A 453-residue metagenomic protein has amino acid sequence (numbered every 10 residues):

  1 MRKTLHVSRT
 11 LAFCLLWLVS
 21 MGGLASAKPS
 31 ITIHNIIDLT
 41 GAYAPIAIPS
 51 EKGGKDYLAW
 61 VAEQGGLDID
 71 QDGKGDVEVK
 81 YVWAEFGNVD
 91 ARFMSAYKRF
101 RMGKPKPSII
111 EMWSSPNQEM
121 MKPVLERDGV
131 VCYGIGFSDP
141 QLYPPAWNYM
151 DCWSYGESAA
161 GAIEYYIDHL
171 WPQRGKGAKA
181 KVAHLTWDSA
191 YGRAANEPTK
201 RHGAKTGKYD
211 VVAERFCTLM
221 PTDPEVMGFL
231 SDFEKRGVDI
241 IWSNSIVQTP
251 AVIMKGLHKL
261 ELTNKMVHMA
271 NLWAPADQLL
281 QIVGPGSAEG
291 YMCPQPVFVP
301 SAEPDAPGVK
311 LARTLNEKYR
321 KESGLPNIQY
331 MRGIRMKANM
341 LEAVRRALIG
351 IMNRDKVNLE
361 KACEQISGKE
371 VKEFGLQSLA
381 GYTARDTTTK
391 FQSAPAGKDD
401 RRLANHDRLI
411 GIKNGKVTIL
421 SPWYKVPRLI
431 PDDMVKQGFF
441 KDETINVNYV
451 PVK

Functional and structural regions predicted by a protein language model:
M1-A12: Bacterial N-terminal signal peptides that target proteins for export
L11-G22: Bacterial N-terminal signal peptides
T32, P45-K52, Q64-Y143, D151 (+3 more regions): Beta-alpha junction/loop-to-helix N-cap segments that form part of ligand/metal-binding clefts
H34-K55, A84-D90, S114-S115, L185-A194 (+1 more regions): Extracytoplasmic "Venus flytrap"
R92, Q141, N148-L260, M266 (+1 more regions): Extracellular/periplasmic Venus flytrap/periplasmic-binding protein
F100-S115, Y133-I135, K181-T186, R236-V247 (+3 more regions): Periplasmic-binding protein-like
L257-K337, N448-V452: Extracellular/periplasmic periplasmic-binding protein-like sensory domains
K318-M331, L341-P422, V452: Segments of small-molecule ligand-sensing domains
